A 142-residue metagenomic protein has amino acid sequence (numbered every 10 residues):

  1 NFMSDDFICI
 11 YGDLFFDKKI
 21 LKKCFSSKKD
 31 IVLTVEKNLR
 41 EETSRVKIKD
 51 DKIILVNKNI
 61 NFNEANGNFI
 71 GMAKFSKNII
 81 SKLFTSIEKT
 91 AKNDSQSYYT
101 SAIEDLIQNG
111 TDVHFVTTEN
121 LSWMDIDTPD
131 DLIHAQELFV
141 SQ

Functional and structural regions predicted by a protein language model:
N1, V46-D50, P129-I133: Short, surface-exposed amphipathic charged segments that create phosphate/polyanion-binding patches used for binding
N1-D6, T90-N93: Conserved N-terminal catalytic core of the sugar/cofactor nucleotidyltransferase
S4-D6, K29, T111: Short coil/turn segments at beta-strand junctions that form active-site/ligand-binding loops
D5-F15: Short beta-strand-to-loop acidic/aromatic patch adjacent to the donor-nucleotide binding site
D6-F7, K52, S122: Structural motif
C9, L33-T34, F115: Structural beta-sheet core signal
F16-N93: Conserved core of the sugar-phosphate nucleotidyltransferase
N68-Q142: Conserved alpha/beta core of the MobA/IspD/sugar-nucleotide pyrophosphorylase nucleotidyltransferase superfamily
